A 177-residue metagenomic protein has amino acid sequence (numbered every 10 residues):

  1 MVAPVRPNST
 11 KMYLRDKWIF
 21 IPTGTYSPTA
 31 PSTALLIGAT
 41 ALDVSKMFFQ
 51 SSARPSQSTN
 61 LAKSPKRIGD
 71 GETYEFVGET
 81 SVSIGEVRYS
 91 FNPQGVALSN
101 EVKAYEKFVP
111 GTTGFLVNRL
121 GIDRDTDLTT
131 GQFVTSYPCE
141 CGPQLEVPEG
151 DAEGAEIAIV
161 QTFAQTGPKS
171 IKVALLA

Functional and structural regions predicted by a protein language model:
V2-R88, C141-I157: Solvent-exposed edge beta-strands and adjacent loop segments that serve as assembly or binding interfaces
K11, S32-T33, T113, V117 (+1 more regions): Generic N-terminal initiation segments characterized by hydrophobic and/or small/turn-forming residues
I19, M47-F48, T73-E75, K107 (+3 more regions): Intrinsic disorder/low-structure terminal segments
T29, L35-L36, A164-A177: Compositionally biased, intrinsically disordered linkers/stalks adjacent to structured regions
P65-D127: Structured, beta-strand-rich domain cores that present glycine/charged loop surfaces used to bind extended ligands
E101-F108, A158-V160, L175-A177: Short intrinsically disordered coil segments
L120-K169: Short beta-strand and beta-hairpin "edge-sheet" elements
